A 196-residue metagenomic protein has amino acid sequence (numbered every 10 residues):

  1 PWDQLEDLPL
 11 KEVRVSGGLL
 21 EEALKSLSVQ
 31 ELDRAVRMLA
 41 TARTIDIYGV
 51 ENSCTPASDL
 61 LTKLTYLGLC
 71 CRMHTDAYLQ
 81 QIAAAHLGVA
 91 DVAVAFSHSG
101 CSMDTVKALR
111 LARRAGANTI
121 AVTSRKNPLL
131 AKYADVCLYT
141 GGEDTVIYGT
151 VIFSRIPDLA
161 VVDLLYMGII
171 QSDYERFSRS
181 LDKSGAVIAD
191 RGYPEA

Functional and structural regions predicted by a protein language model:
P1-Q30: HTH-adjacent hinge/linker in prokaryotic transcriptional regulators
E6-K11, A35-V36, A83-A84, V136-C137: Short, flexible segments with low predicted structural confidence
S16, A23, A35-M38, L60 (+1 more regions): A ubiquitous structural signal for well-ordered alpha-helices
Q30-A42: Glycine-rich phosphate/diphosphate-binding loops that line cofactor/substrate pockets in enzymes
A40-A160, Y166-D173: Glycine-rich phosphate-binding loops that contact phosphosugars or nucleotide phosphates
E175-A196: A short, charged, Gly/Pro-tolerant segment at domain boundaries
